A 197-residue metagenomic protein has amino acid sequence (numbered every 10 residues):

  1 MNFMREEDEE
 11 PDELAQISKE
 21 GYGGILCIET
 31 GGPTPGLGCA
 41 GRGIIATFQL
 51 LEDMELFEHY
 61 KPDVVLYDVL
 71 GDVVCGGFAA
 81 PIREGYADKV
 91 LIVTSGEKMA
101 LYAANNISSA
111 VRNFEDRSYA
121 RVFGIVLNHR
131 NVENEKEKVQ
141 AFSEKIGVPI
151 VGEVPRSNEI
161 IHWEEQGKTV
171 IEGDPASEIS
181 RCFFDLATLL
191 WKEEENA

Functional and structural regions predicted by a protein language model:
M1-V69, V73-V74, Y86-K89: Nucleotide-state-sensitive switch-loop elements of NTP-binding domains
P33-P35, R156-H162: A short acidic, often aromatic-flanked loop/helix-cap motif at beta-alpha or helix-coil junctions that lines enzyme
P35-R42, N131, P175-E178: Catalytic cores of large soluble enzymes that bind and process phosphate-bearing ligands
G41-I44, F48, K98-N105, K136 (+1 more regions): Amphipathic alpha-helical transducer elements in NTP-driven molecular machines
F48-E52, R112, A187, W191: Generic structural signal for well-ordered alpha-helical scaffold segments
D53-V64, V69-E153, H162: Conserved catalytic-core segment of NTP-binding enzymes
Q166-I179: C-terminal boundary of histidine-terminating zinc-finger modules
C182-N196: C-terminal alpha-helix
